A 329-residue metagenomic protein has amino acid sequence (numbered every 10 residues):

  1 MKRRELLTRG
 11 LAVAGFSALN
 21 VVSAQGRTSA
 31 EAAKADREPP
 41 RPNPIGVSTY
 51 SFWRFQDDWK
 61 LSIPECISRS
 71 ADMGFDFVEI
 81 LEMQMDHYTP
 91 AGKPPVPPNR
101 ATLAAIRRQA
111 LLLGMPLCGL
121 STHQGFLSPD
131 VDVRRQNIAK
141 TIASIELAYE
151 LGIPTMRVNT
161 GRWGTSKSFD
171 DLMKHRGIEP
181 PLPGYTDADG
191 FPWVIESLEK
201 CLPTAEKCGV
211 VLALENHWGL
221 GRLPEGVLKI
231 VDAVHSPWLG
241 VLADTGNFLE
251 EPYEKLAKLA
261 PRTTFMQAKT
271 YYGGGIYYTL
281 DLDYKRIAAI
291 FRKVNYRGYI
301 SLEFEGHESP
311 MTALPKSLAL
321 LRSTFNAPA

Functional and structural regions predicted by a protein language model:
K2-G46, S51-D76, E199, P203 (+2 more regions): Histidine-acidic metal/acid-base catalytic patches
L11-F16, A33-R37, R69, L103-G119 (+1 more regions): Active-site acidic/histidine proton-transfer and metal-coordination neighborhood in alpha/beta enzyme cores
V47, I80, L117-G119, R157-V158 (+4 more regions): Hydrophobic residues in well-ordered beta-strands that form the structural core
S48-F52, L81-M83, H123: Acidic/polar N-terminal loop/beta-strand segments that form early-domain functional surfaces
L61-S62, V96-L103, I138-T141, I195 (+1 more regions): Charged helix-capping and loop-helix junction motifs
E79-A105, W163-K167: Glycine-rich, proline-tolerant flexible connector loops at the mouths of alpha/beta enzymes
E82-M85, Q124, T160, T270 (+1 more regions): Residues that line or immediately flank small-molecule/substrate-binding pockets and catalytic motifs
D86-A91, F126-D130, S166, G273-G275: A short acidic, helix-capping loop that chelates divalent metal ions and anchors anionic groups
